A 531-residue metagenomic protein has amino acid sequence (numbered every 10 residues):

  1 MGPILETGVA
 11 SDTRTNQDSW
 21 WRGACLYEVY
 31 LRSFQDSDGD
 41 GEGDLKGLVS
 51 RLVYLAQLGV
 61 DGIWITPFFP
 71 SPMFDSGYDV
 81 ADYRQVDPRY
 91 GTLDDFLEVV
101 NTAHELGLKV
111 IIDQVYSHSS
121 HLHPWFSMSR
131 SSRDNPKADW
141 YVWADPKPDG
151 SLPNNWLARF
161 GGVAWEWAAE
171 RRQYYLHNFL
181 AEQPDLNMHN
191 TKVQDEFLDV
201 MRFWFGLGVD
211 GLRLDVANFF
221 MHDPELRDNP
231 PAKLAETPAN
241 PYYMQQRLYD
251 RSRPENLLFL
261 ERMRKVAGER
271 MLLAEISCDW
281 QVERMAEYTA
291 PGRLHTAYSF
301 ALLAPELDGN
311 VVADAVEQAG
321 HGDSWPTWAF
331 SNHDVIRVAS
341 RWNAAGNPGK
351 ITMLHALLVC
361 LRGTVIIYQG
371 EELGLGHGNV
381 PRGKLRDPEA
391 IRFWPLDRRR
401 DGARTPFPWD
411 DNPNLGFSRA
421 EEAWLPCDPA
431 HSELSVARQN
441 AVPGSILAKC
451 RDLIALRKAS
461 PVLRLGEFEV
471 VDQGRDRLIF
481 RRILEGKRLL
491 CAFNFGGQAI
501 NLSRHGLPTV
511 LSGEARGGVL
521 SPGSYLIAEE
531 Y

Functional and structural regions predicted by a protein language model:
G2-L5, S19-G23, E225, P230-L248 (+10 more regions): Loop/helix patches that line or flank the sugar-binding groove of alpha-linked glycan CAZymes
G2-R202, G206, F219-W280, F407: Acidic/aromatic-lined carbohydrate-recognition and catalytic surfaces of CAZymes acting on diverse glycans
I63, L212-L214: Hydrophobic residues within beta-strands of alpha/beta enzymes
S71-D75, H118-W125, F220-P224, W280-R284 (+5 more regions): Short catalytic/ligand-binding loop motif for oxyanion handling, primarily in non-cytosolic enzymes, centered on
F495-G506: Surface-exposed beta-strand/loop patches in extracellular or lumenal glycoproteins
H505-G513: Solvent-exposed beta-hairpin/edge-strand motifs
R516-Y531: C-terminal beta-strand-rich structural cap/linker in extracellular carbohydrate-active enzymes
